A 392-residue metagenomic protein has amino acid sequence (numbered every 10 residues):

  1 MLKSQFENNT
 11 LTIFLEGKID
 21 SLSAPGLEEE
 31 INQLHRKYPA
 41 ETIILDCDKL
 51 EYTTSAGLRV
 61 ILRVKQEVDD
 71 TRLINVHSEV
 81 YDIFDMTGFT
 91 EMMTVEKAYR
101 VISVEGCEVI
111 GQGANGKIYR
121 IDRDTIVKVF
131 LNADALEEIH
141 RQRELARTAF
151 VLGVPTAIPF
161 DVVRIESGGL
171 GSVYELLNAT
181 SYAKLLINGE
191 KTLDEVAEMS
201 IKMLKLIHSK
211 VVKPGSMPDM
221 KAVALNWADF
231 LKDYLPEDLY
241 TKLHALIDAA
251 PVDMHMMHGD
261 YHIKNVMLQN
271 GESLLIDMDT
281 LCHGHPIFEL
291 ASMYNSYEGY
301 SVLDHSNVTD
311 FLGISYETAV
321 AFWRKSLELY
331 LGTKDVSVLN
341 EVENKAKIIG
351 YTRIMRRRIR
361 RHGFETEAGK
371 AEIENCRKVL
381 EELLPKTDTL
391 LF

Functional and structural regions predicted by a protein language model:
M1-E29, C47: STAS-typified acidic loop motif
S21-M93: Amphipathic alpha-helical interaction surfaces in cytosolic regulatory modules
V101-V109: Conserved N-terminal boundary motif of the eukaryotic protein kinase catalytic domain
E108-G215, P251: ATP-binding pocket architecture of kinase catalytic cores
I110, K117-I121, H244-F288: Active-site acidic catalytic loop and adjacent metal/ATP-binding pocket of ATP-dependent phosphoryl transfer enzymes
S209-G259, I263-K264, Q269: An alpha-helical support segment within catalytic cores of ATP-dependent transferases
L290-K334, I349-T366: Active-site activation/catalytic loop segments of kinase-like enzymes and analogous catalytic loops in related
S337, I349-F392: ATP/Mg2+ or Mg2+-diphosphate-binding catalytic cores that bind nucleotide phosphates or diphosphates via glycine-rich
